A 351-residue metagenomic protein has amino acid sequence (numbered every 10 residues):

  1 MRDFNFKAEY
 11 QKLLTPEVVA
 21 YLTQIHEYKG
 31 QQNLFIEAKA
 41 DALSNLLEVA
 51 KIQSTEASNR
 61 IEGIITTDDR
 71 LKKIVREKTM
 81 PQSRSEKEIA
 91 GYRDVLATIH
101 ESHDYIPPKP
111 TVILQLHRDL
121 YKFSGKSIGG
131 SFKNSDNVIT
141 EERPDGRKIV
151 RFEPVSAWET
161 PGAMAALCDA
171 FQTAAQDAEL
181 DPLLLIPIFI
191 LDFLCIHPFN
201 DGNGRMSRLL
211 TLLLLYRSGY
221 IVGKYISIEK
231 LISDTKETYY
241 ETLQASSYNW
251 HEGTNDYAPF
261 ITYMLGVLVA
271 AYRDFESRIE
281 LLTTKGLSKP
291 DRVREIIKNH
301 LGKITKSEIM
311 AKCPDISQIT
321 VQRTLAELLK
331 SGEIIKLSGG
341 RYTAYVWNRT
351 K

Functional and structural regions predicted by a protein language model:
M1-K351: FIC/Doc superfamily catalytic core
